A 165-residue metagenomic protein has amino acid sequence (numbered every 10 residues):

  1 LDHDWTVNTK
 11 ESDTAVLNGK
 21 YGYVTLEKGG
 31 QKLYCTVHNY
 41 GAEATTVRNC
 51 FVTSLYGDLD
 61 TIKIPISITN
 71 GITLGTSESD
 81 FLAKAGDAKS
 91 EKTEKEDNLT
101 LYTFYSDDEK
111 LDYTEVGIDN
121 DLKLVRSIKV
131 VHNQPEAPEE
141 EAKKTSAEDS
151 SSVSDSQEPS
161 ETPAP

Functional and structural regions predicted by a protein language model:
L1-A44, T73-K144, V153, E158-P165: A cross-family detector of function-defining hotspots
L17, L59, K63-P65: Residue-level signal for the start and early helices of compact helical domains
C35-L59: Compositionally biased P/S/T/G-rich terminal and signal peptide-adjacent segments that lie outside catalytic cores
I64-I72: Second-shell loop/turn segments in exported
